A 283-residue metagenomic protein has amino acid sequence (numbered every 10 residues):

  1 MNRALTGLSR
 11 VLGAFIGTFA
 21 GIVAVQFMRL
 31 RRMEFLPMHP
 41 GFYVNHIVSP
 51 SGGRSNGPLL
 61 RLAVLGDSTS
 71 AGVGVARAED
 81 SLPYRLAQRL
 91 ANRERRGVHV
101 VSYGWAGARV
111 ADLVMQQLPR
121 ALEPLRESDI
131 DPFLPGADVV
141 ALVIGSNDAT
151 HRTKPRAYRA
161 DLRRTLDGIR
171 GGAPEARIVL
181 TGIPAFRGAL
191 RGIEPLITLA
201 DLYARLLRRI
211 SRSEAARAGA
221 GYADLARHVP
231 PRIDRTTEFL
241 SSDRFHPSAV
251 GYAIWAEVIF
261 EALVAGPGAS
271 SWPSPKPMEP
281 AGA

Functional and structural regions predicted by a protein language model:
M1-A63, G72, A76, V264-G266 (+1 more regions): N-terminal secretory targeting modules
G21, V25-R29, G74, D80 (+6 more regions): Ubiquitous "structural anchor" signal
F35-H46, S70-A76, D112-M115, R163-R170 (+2 more regions): Short, mixed-charge, low-aromatic patches
R54-S55, R93, F133, G171: Generic structural signal for beta-strand residues in well-ordered domains
R61-A63, A71-D161: Conserved SGNH/GDSL esterase-like catalytic core that processes O-acyl groups on lipids and polysaccharides
Q88, N92, G192-I193, E238 (+1 more regions): Short amphipathic alpha-helical patches
L122-P273: Alpha-helical cap/lid subdomain in secreted, periplasmic, or secretory-pathway luminal O-acyl-processing enzymes
